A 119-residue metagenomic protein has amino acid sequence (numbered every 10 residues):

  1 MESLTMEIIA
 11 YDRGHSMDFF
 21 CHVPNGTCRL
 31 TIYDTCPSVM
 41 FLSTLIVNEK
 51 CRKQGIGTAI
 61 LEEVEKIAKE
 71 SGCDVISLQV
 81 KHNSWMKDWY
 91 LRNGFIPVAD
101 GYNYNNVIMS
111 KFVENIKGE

Functional and structural regions predicted by a protein language model:
M1-E2, L91, I116-E119: Short intrinsically disordered terminal tails
M1-S43, N48, I67, D100-Y104: Acetyl-CoA-dependent GNAT
L42-L45, L61, L78, M86: Generic leucine side-chain signal with a strong bias for well-ordered alpha-helical environments
V47, K53-K66, R92: Conserved acetyl-CoA-binding loop-helix of GNAT-fold acetyltransferases
S77-K87, Y102-N106: Conserved beta-strand-loop-alpha-helix junction that forms the acyl-donor binding cleft
L91-D100: Conserved acetyl-CoA-binding loop of GNAT-fold acetyltransferases
K111-E114: A general lysine-centric signal
